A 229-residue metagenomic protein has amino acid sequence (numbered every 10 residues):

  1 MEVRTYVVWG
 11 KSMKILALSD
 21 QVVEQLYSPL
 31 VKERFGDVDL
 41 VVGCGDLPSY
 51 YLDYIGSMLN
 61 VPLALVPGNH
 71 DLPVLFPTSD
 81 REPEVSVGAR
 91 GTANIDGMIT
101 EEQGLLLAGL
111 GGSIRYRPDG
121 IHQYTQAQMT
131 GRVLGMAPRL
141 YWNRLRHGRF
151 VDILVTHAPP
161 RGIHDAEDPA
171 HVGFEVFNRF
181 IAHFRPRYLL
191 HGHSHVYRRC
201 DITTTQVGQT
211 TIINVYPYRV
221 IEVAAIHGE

Functional and structural regions predicted by a protein language model:
M1-S57, W142, R146-F150: N-terminal active-site segment of His-dependent metallophosphoesterases
E2-R4, L26-K32, Y50-D53, D80-R81 (+4 more regions): A generic local structural motif
E2-S12, T78, I99-Q103, F180-F184 (+2 more regions): Binuclear metal-dependent phosphoesterase catalytic core
A17-L26, P67, D71, T78-V172: Conserved catalytic scaffold of divalent metal-dependent phosphoesterases
A17-S19, L40-D46, A64-N69, I95 (+4 more regions): Active-site neighborhood of phospho(di)ester-bond hydrolases with catalytic His/Asp-centered motifs
V22-L26, L47-D53, N69-F76, R115-G120 (+3 more regions): Active-site environment of divalent metal-dependent phosphoester hydrolases
V38, L59-V61, G91-T92, V151 (+1 more regions): Short, well-ordered alpha-helix to beta-strand connector turns
L59-G68, F174-F177: A short, gly/pro- and small-residue-rich
